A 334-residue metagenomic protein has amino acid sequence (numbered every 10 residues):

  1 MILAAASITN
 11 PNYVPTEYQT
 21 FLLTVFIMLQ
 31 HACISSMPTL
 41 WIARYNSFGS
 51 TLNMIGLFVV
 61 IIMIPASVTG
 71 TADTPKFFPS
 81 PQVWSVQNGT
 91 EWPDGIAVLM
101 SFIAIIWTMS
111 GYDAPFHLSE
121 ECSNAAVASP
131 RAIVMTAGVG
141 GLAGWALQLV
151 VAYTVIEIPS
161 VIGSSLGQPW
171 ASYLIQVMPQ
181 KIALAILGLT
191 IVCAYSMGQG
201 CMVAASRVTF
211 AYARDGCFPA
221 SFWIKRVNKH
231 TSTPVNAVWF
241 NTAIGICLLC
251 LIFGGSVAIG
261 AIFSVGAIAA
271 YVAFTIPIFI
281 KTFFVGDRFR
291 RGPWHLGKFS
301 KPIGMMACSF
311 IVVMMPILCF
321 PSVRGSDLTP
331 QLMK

Functional and structural regions predicted by a protein language model:
M1-L22, F116-A125, V134-V139, G198-A237 (+2 more regions): Helix-loop-helix connectors at the membrane interface of multi-pass transporters/channels
M1-N10, I62-P79, A146-S165, V203-A220 (+5 more regions): Juxtamembrane interfacial secondary-structure elements that flank transmembrane helices in multi-pass membrane proteins
A4-I8, V83-S85, A132, G138-Q199 (+2 more regions): TM-loop-TM module centered on a large, flexible mid-protein loop between adjacent transmembrane helices in multi-pass
N12-Q19, T51-M178, A183: Helix-loop-helix junctions that connect adjacent transmembrane segments in multi-pass membrane transporters
Q19, F48, F222-S232, F274-M333: C-terminal membrane-solvent junction of multi-pass transporters and transport-like membrane proteins
F21-P79, S110, I133-A137, F263-F274 (+2 more regions): Membrane-interface loop-to-helix entry segments
L22-C33, F48, L52-I62, V139-A146 (+6 more regions): Lipid-exposed faces of alpha-helical membrane segments in multi-pass integral membrane proteins
I34-T39, I182, I244-A261, G286-D287 (+1 more regions): Transmembrane helix-loop junctions in multi-pass membrane proteins
